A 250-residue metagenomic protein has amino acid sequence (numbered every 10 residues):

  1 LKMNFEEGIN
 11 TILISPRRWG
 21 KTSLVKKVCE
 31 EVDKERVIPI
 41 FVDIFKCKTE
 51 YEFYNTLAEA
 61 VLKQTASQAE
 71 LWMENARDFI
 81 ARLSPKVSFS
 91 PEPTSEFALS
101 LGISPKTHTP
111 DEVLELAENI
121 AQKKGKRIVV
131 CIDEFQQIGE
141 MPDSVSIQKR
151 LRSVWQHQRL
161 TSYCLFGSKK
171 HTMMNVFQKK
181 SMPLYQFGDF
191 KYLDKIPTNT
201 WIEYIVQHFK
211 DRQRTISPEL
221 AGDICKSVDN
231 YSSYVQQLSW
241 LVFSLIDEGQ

Functional and structural regions predicted by a protein language model:
L1-F5: Pre-Walker A adenine-sensing motif
E7-T11, S15-W19, S23-V129, I138 (+1 more regions): P-loop NTPase nucleotide-binding core
G8, F45-T49, F135-Q137, S168-M173 (+2 more regions): Conserved nucleotide-binding/hydrolysis micro-motifs of P-loop NTPases
S23, S162-Y163, G167-K210: Alpha-helical sensor/transducer elements of the RecA-like P-loop NTPase core
L24-V28, E52, T56-A60, R150 (+4 more regions): Alpha-helical scaffold elements adjacent to nucleotide-binding pockets in ATP/GTP-utilizing enzyme cores
E30, K34, E59, S153-Q156 (+2 more regions): Short, well-ordered alpha-helices that flank and scaffold nucleotide-derived cofactor binding pockets
Q122-K124, I128-C131, Q137-D143, R150-S181: Sensor-1/coupling segment of RecA-like P-loop NTPase cores
I202-Q250: Amphipathic alpha-helical "lid/sensor" segments that cap RecA-like P-loop NTPase cores
